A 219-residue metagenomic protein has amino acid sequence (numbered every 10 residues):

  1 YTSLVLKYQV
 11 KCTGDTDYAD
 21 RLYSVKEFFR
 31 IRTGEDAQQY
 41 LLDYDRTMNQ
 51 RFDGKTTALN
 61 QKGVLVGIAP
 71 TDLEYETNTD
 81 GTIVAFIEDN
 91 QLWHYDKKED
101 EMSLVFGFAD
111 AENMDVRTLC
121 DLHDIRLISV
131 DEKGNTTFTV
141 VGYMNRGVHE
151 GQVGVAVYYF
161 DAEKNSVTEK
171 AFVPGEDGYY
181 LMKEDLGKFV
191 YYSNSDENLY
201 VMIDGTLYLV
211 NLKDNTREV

Functional and structural regions predicted by a protein language model:
Y1-A19, H123-E132, T136: Surface-exposed, charged secondary-structure patches
D15-D17, N49-T57, D96, V105-F106 (+4 more regions): A short, polar/proline- and glycine-enriched secondary-structure boundary/capping micro-motif
D17-L73, E101-S103, A162-G178: Short beta-strand edge/turn micro-motifs at domain boundaries
R46-T47, H94-E101, M114, F138-T139: Extended, regular secondary-structure scaffolds
A69-E76, M114-D131, G178-Y191, V219: Repeated scaffold domains used in trafficking and secretory/extracellular systems, primarily beta-propellers
L73-Y95, R126-E150, V155-V157, K188-I203 (+1 more regions): Short beta-strand elements that form the blades of beta-propeller/WD-repeat-like and other beta-sheet-rich scaffold
K97-D100, D161-E163, N211-N215: Short loop/turn segments that connect beta-strands within beta-propeller blades
V105-D115, L119, K170-V173, E218-V219: Trp- and S/T/G-rich repeat-edge/linker motifs of beta-rich repeat architectures
